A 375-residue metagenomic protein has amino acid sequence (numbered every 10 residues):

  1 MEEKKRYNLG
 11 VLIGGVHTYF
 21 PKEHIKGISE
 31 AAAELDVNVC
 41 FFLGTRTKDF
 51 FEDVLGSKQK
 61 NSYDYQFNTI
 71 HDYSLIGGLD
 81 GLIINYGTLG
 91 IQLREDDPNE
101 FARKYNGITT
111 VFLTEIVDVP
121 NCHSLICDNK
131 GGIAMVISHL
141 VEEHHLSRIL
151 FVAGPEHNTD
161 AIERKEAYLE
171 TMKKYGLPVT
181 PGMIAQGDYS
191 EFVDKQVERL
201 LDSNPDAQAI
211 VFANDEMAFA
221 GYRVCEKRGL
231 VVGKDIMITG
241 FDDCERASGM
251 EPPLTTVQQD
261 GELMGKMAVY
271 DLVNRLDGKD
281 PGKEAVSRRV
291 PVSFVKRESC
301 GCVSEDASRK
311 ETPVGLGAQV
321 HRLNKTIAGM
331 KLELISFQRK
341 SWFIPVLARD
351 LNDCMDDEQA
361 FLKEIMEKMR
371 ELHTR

Functional and structural regions predicted by a protein language model:
M1-D357, K363, E367-L372: Bacterial carbohydrate/catabolite-sensing allosteric modules
